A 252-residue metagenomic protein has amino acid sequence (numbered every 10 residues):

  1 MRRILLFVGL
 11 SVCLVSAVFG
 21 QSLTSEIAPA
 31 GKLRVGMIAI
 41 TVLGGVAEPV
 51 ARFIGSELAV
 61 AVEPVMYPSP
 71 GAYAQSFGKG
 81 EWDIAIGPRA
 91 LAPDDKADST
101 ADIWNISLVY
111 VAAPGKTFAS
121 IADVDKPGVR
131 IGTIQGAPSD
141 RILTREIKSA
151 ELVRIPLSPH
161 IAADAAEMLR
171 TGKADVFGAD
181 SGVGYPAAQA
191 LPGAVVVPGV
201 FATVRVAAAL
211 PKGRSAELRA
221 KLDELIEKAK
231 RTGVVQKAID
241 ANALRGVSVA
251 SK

Functional and structural regions predicted by a protein language model:
F7-A17: Bacterial N-terminal signal peptides
Q21-P88, A92, S158, T232 (+1 more regions): Extracytoplasmic small-molecule ligand-binding "clamshell" domains of the periplasmic binding protein/Venus flytrap
E26, A113-I131: Flexible hinge/capping segments at coil-to-helix
A30, N105-G115, A188-E227, L244-K252: Periplasmic-binding protein-like
E48-E57, A122-R130, A137, A207-V247: Extended ligand-binding regions for polar small-molecule ligands
A51-A61, A101, S139-S158, A188-Q189 (+1 more regions): Ligand-binding cleft/hinge of the Venus flytrap
P64-Q75, F118-A119, V153-E167, T171: Short helix-initiation/N-cap motifs at beta->coil->alpha
G71, I86-K96, I142-R145, R170-A202: A ligand-binding cleft/hinge motif common to bilobed small-molecule-binding domains
